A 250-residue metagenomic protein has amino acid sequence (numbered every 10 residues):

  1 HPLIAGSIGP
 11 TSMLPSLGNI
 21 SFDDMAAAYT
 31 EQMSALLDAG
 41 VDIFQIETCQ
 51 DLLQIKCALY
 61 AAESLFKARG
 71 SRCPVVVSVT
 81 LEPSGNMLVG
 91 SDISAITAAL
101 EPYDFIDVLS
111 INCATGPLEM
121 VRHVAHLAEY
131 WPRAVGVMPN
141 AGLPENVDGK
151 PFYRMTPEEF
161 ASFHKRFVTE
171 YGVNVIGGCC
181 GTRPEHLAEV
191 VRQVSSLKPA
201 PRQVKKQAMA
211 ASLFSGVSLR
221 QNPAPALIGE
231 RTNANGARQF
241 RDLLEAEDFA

Functional and structural regions predicted by a protein language model:
H1-A250: Domain-level signal for soluble alpha/beta catalytic cores
